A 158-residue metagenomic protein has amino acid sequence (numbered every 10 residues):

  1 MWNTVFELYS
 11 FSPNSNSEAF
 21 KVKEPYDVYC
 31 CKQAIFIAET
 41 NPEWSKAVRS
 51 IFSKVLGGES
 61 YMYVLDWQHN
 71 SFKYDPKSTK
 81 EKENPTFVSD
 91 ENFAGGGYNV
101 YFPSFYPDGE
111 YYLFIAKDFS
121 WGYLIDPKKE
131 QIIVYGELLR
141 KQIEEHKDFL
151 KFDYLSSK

Functional and structural regions predicted by a protein language model:
M1-K158: Structured alpha/beta or helical-core interaction and ligand-binding surfaces enriched in interleaved
